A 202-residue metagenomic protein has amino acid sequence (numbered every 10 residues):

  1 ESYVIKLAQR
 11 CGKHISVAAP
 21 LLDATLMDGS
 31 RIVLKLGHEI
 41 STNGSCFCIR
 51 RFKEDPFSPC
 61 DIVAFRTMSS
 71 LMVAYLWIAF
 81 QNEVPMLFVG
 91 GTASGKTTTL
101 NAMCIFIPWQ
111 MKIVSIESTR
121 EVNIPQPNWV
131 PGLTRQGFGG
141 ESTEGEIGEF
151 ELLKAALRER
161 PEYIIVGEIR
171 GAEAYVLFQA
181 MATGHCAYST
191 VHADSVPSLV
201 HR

Functional and structural regions predicted by a protein language model:
E1-N82: P-loop NTP-binding catalytic core
V73, E83-T92, A102-R202: Switch/coupling sub-region of P-loop NTPases
K96: Conserved lysine of the Walker
